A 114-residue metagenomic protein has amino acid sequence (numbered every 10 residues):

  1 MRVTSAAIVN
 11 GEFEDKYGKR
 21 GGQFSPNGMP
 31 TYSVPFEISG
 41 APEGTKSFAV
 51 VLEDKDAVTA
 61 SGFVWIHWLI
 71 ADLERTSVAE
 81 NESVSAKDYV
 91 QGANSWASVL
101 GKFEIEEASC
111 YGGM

Functional and structural regions predicted by a protein language model:
M1-M114: N-terminus-centered regions that define maturation/targeting leaders and the start of the first functional domain
